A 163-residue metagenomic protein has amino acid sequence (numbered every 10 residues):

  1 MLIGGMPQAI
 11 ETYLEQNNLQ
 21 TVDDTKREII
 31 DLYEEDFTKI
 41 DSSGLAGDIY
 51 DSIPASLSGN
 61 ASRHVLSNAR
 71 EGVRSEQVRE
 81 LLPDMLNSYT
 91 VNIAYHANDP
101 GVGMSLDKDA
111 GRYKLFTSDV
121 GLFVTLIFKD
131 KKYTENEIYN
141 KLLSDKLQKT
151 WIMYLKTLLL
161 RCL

Functional and structural regions predicted by a protein language model:
M1-Q8: Amphipathic alpha-helical segments of the small helical/lid subdomains adjacent to P-loop NTPase cores
I10-L163: Accessory nucleic acid-recognition modules appended to NTPase machines
